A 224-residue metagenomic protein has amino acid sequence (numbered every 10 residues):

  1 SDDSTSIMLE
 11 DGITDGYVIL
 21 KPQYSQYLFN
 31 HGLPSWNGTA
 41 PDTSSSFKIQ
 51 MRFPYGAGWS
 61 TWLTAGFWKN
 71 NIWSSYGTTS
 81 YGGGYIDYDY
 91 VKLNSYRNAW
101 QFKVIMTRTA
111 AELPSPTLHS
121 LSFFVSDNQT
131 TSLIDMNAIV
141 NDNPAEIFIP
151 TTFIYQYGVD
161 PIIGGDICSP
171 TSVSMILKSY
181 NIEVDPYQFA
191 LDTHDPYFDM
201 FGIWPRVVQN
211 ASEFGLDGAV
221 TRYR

Functional and structural regions predicted by a protein language model:
S1-F148: Beta-strand-rich ligand- or partner-binding modules with a strong bias toward extracellular/periplasmic carbohydrate
L9, L63, Y155, D199 (+1 more regions): Generic detector of intrinsically disordered, low-complexity, polar/charged segments
V18-L20, I167, W204: Generic hydrophobic/packing signal
G83, D87, E146, T151 (+3 more regions): Unusually extended, aromatic-enriched hydrophobic runs near protein termini
I105-D199: Active-site-adjacent structural segments surrounding the nucleophilic cysteine of cysteine proteases and isopeptidases
Y180-R224: Conserved active-site-adjacent core of cysteine acyl-enzyme catalytic domains
